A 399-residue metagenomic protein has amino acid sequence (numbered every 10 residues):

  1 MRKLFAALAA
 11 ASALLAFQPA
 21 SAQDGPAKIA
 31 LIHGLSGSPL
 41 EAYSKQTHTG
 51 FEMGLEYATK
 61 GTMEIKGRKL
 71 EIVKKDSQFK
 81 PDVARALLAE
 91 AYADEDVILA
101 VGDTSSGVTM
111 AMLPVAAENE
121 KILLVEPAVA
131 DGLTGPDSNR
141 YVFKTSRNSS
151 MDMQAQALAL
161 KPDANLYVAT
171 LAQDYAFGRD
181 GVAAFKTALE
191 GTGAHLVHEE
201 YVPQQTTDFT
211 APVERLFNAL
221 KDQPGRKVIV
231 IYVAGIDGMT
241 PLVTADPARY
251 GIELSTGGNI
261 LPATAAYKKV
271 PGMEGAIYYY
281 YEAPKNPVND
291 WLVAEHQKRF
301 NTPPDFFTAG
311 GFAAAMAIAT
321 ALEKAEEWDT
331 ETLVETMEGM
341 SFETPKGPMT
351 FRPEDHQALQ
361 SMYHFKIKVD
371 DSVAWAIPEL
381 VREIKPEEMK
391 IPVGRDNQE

Functional and structural regions predicted by a protein language model:
A6-A16: Bacterial N-terminal signal peptides
F17-A22: Sec/Tat signal peptide C-region and signal peptidase I cleavage site
P26, A42-Q46, Y57, G61-G135 (+3 more regions): Beta-alpha junction/loop-to-helix N-cap segments that form part of ligand/metal-binding clefts
A27, P271, P345-E399: Solvent-exposed, acidic/polar segments of extracytosolic/periplasmic ligand-binding ectodomains
A30-G54, K75-P81, D174-R179, Y281-P284 (+1 more regions): Extracytoplasmic "Venus flytrap"
L31, A91, E95-T104, L124-E126 (+4 more regions): Periplasmic-binding protein-like
V83-A86, D131-G132, N139-A245, E282-W291: Extracellular/periplasmic Venus flytrap/periplasmic-binding protein
V243-F312, E323-W328, I377-E399: Extracellular/periplasmic periplasmic-binding protein-like sensory domains
